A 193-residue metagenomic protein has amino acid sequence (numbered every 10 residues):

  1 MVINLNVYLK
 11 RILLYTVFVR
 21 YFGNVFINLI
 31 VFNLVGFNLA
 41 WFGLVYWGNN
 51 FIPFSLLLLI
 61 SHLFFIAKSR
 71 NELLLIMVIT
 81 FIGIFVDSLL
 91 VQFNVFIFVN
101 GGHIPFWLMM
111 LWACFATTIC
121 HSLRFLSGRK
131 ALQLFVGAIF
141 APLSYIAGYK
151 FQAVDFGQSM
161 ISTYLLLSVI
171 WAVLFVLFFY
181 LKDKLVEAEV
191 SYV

Functional and structural regions predicted by a protein language model:
I12-V193: Aromatic-rich, lipid-facing transmembrane alpha helices and their immediate juxtamembrane interface loops in integral
